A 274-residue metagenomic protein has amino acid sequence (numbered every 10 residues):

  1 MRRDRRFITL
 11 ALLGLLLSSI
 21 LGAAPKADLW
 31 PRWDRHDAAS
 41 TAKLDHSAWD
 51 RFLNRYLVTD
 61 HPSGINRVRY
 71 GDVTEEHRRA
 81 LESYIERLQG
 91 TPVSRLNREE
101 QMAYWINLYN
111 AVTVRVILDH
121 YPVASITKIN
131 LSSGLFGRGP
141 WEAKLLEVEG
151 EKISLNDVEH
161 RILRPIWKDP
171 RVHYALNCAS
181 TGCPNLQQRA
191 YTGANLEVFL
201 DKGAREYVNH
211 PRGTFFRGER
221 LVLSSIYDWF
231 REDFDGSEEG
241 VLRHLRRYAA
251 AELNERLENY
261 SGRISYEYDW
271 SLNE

Functional and structural regions predicted by a protein language model:
R2-T9: Bacterial N-terminal signal peptides that target proteins for export
R3, G22-A23: Solvent-exposed, well-ordered amphipathic alpha-helical segments that flank/support binding or catalytic loops
L10-S19: Bacterial N-terminal signal peptides
A24-R95, E99-I106, T113-E274: Interaction/scaffold regions that mediate signaling and macromolecular assembly across diverse proteins
